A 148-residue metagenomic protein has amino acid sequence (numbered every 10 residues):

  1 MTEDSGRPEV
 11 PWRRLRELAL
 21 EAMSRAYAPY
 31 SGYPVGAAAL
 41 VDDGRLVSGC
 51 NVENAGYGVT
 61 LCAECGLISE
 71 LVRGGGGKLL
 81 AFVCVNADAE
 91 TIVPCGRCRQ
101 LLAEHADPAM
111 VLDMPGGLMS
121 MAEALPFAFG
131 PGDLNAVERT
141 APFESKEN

Functional and structural regions predicted by a protein language model:
T2-A28, G74-N148: C-terminal binding/interaction regions
L18-E21, A63-L71: Short, well-ordered amphipathic alpha-helical segments that serve as non-catalytic structural scaffolds within diverse
Y30-G32, L61: Short glycine/proline-enriched turns and hinge-like loops at secondary-structure junctions
G32-V41: Short beta-strand scaffold segments in enzyme catalytic cores
L40-D42, N51-V52: Histidine- and/or cysteine-centered catalytic micro-motif in compact active-site loops
N51-C65: Compact, glycine-rich, soluble single-domain proteins
